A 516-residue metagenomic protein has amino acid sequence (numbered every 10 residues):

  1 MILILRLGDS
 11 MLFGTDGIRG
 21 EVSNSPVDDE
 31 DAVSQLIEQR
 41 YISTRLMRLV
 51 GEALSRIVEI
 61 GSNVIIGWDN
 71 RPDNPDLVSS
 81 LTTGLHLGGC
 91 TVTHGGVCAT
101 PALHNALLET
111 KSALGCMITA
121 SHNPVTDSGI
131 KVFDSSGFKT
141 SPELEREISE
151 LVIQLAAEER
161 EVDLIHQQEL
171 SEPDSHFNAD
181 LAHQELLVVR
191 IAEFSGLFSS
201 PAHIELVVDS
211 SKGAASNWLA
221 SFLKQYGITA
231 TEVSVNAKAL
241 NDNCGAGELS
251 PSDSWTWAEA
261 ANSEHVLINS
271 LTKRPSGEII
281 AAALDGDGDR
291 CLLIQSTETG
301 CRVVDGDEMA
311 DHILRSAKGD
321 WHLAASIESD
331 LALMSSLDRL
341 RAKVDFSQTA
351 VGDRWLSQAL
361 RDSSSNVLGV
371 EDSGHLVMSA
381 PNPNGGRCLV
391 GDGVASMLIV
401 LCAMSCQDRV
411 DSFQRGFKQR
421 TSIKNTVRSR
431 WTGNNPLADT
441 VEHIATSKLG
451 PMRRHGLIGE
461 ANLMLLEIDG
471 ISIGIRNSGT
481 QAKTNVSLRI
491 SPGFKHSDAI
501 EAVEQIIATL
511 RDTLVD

Functional and structural regions predicted by a protein language model:
I2-L81, L87-G88, L114, L170-L206 (+1 more regions): An N-terminal, well-structured beta->alpha segment
L12, A113-M117, V207, A281-A283 (+1 more regions): Short glycine-aspartate micro-motif
I18-E21, S128-P275: Gly/Ser/Thr-enriched, mixed-charge loops and adjacent short helices that form phosphate/oxyanion-binding elements
R56, I60-D127, S221-L293: N-terminal small/polar loop signature for handling phosphorylated ligands or for N-terminal nucleophile
V125-S128, S135-S141, E150, A156 (+1 more regions): Replace "Mg2+/Mn2+-dependent" with "divalent metal-dependent
E232-S234, T299-K318, G386-I399: Gly/Ser/Thr-rich active-site loops/lids in small-molecule metabolic enzymes that frequently grip phosphoryl groups
G286, G319-D516: Phosphate-binding and adjacent anionic-ligand microenvironments
